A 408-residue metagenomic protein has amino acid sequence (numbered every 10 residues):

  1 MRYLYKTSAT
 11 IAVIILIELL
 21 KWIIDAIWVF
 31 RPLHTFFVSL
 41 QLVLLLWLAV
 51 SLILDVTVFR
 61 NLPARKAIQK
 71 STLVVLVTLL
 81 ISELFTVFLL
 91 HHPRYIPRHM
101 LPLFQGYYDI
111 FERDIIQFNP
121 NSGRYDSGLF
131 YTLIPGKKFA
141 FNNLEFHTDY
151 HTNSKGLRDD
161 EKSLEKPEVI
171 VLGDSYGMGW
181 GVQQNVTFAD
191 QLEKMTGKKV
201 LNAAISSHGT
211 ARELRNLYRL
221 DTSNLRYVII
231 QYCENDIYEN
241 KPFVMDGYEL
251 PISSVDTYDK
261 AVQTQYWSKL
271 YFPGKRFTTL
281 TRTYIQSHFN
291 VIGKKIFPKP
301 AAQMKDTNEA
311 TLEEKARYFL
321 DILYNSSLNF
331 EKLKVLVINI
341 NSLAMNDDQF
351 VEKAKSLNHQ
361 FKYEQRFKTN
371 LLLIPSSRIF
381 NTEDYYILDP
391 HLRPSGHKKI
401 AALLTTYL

Functional and structural regions predicted by a protein language model:
M1-Y3, L388-L408: Histidine-centered active-site loop/cap adjacent to the catalytic His in serine esterases/O-acetyl transfer systems
M1-Y5, A49-K66, T406-L408: Membrane-interface junctions at the ends of membrane-embedded or membrane-associated helices
T7-D55: Membrane-embedded alpha-helical segments of integral membrane proteins
L16-W22, E234-H359, I374-Y386: Serine-dependent acyl-ester chemistry module
P63-H91: Internal/C-terminal transmembrane anchor helices
V74, E193-K194, N202-S206, A211-R212 (+3 more regions): Extended hydrophobic/aromatic segments used for targeting, binding, or gating
P93-M195, S377-E383: Membrane/wall-proximal cationic-aromatic binding patches
M178-S254: Conserved SGNH/GDSL esterase-like catalytic core that processes O-acyl groups on lipids and polysaccharides
